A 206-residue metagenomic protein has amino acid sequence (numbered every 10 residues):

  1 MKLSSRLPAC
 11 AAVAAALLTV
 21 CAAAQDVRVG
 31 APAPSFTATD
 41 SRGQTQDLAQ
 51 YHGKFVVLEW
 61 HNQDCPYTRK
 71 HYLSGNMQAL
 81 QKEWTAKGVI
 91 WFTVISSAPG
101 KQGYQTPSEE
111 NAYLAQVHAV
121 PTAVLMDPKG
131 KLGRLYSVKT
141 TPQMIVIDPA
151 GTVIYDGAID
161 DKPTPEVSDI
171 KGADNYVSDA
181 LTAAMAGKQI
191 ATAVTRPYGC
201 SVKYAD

Functional and structural regions predicted by a protein language model:
M1-A11: Bacterial N-terminal signal peptides that target proteins for export
C10-V20: Bacterial N-terminal signal peptides
V20-D26: Sec/Tat signal peptide C-region and signal peptidase I cleavage site
F36-V56: A short beta-strand-turn-helix
A49-R69, W91, L181: Short active-site neighborhood of thiol/selenol oxidoreductases, capturing the structured segment around
R69-V117, P128-L135: Structural microenvironment flanking redox-active thiols in thiol-disulfide oxidoreductases
N111-D148, V153-I154: Short, internal strand/loop/helix patches that form the active-site neighborhood or redox-interaction surface
V146-D206: Thiol-/selenol-based redox modules, centered on thioredoxin-like and closely related oxidoreductase domains
